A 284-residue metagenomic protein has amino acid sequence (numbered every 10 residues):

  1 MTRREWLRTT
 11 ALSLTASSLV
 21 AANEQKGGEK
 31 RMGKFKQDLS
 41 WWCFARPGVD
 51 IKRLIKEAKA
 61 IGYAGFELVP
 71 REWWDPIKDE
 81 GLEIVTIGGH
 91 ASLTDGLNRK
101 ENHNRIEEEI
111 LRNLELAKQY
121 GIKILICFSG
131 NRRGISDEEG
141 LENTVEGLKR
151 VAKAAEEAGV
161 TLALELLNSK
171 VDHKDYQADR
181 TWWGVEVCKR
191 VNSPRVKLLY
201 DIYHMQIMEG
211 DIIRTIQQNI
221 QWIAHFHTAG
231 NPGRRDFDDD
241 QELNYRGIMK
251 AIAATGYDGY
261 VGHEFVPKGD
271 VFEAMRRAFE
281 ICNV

Functional and structural regions predicted by a protein language model:
R3-K59, E67, G121-K123, A178-Y200 (+1 more regions): Histidine-acidic metal/acid-base catalytic patches
A11-L12, A16, G96-K197, I207: Active-site acidic/histidine proton-transfer and metal-coordination neighborhood in alpha/beta enzyme cores
K30-W42, T86-G96, G130-R132: N-terminal small/glycine-rich loop or linker at the start of catalytic domains across soluble metabolic enzymes
A64-P70: A short beta-strand-loop structural module common to alpha/beta enzyme folds
L68, I87, C127: Short beta-strand and adjacent tight-turn residues that come in two discontinuous sequence segments and form the edges
W74-I77: Active-site-adjacent beta->alpha loops and helix N-cap segments on the catalytic face of soluble alpha/beta enzymes
A91-D95, R132, S169, A229-R235: Conserved radical SAM core fold
